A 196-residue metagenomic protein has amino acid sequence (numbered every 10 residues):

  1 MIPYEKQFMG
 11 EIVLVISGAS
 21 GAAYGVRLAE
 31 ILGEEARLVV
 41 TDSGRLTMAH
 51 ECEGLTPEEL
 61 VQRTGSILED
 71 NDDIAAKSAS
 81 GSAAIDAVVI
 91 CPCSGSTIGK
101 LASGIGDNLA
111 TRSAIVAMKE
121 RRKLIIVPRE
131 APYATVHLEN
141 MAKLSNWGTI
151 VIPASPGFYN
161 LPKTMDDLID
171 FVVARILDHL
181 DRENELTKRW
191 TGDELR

Functional and structural regions predicted by a protein language model:
I2-I125, A131-R196: A cross-family phosphate/adenosyl-ligand binding-site feature
